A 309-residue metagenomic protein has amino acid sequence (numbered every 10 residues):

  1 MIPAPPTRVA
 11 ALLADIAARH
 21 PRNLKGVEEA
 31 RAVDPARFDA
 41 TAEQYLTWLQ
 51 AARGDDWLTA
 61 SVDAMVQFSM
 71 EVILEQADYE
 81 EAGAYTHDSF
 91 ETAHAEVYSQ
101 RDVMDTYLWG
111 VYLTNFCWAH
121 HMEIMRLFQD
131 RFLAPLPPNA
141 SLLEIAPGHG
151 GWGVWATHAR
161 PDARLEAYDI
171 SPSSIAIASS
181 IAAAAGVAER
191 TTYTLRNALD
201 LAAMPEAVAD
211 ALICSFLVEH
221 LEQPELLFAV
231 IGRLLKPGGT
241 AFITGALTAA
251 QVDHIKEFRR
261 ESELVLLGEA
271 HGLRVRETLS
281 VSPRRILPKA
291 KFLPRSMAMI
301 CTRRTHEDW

Functional and structural regions predicted by a protein language model:
V9-V97: N-terminal auxiliary segments of SAM/dcSAM-dependent transferases
H149-P161: Conserved SAM-binding loop of SAM-dependent methyltransferases across substrates and taxa, primarily the Class I
S171-S173: Conserved SAM/SAH-binding beta-strand->alpha-helix loop
V187-D200: Conserved SAM-binding strand-loop segment of SAM-dependent methyltransferases
L199-L212: A short acidic, Gly/Pro-enriched loop at the edge of an enzyme's catalytic core that lines a small-molecule cofactor
L226-P237: A short glycine-rich, Lys/Arg-flanked "PGG" loop and its adjoining helix->strand segment in the class I
G238-A246: Conserved beta-strand signature within the Rossmann-like core of class I S-adenosyl-L-methionine
G245-E263: Acceptor-substrate binding/catalytic loop of class I
